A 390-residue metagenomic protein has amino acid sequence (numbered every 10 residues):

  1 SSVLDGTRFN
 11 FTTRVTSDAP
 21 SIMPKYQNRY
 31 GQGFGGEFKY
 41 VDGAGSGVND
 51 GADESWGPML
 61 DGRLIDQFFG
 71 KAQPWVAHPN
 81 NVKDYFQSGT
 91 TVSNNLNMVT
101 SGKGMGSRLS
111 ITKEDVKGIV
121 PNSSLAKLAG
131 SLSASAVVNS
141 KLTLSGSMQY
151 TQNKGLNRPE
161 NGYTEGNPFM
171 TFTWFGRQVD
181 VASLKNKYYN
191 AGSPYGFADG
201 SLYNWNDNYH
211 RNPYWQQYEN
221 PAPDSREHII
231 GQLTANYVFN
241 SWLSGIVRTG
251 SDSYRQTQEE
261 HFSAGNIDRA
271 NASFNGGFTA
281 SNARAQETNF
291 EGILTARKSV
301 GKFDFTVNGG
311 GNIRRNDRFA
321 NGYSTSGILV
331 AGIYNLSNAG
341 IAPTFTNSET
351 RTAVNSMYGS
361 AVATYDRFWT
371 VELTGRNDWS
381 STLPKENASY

Functional and structural regions predicted by a protein language model:
S1-M23, G102-Y188, P223-Q256, G277-G322 (+2 more regions): Transmembrane beta-barrel strand/turn architecture of Gram-negative outer membrane proteins
V3-P121, R158-G162, G176-P223, N236-V238: Residues embedded in well-ordered regular secondary structure
Y26-N28, N161-E165, S263-A264, S324-G327: Short secondary-structure boundary/capping segments
G70-V99, K103, H228, R269-F368: Outer-membrane beta-barrel transmembrane domain signature of Gram-negative proteins, especially the mid-to-C-terminal
T171-F175, N206, A331, T344: Structural alpha/beta core scaffold segments of enzyme domains
F262, D268-R269: N-terminal, polar/charged subdomain of small-to-medium soluble alpha/beta proteins
W379-S381: Active-site beta-strand/loop architecture of penicillin-binding DD-peptidases
